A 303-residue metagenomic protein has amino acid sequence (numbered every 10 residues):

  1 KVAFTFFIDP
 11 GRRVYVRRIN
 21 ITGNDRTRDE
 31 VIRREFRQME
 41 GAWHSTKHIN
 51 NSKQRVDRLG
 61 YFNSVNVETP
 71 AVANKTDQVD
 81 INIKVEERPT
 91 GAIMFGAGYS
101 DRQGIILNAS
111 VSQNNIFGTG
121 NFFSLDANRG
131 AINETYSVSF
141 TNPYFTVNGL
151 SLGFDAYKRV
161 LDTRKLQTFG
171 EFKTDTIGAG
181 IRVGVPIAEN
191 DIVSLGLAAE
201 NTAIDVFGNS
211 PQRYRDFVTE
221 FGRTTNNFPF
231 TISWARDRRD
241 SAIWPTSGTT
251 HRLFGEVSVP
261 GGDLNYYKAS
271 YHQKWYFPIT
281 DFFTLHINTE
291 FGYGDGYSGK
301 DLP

Functional and structural regions predicted by a protein language model:
F4-V14, D25: Extended, domain-scale alpha-helical bundle/helix-rich regions
I21, I32, K84-E87: Periplasmic plug
R26, A42-W244, T249-T250: Gram-negative/organellar outer-membrane beta-barrel architecture
R26-G41: N-terminal periplasmic "start-of-domain" segments of outer-membrane beta-barrel proteins
V79, T284-P303: Extracytoplasmic gating/loop element in the C-terminal half of outer-membrane beta-barrel translocons and assembly
P186-D191, I279-L285: Secondary-structure transition into beta-strands, especially the periplasmic turns and strand N-termini that construct
G196, R252, H286-E290: Outer-envelope exported proteins of Gram-negative bacteria
D263-Y267: Extracytoplasmic assembly/pore-lining segments of large envelope/extracellular complexes
